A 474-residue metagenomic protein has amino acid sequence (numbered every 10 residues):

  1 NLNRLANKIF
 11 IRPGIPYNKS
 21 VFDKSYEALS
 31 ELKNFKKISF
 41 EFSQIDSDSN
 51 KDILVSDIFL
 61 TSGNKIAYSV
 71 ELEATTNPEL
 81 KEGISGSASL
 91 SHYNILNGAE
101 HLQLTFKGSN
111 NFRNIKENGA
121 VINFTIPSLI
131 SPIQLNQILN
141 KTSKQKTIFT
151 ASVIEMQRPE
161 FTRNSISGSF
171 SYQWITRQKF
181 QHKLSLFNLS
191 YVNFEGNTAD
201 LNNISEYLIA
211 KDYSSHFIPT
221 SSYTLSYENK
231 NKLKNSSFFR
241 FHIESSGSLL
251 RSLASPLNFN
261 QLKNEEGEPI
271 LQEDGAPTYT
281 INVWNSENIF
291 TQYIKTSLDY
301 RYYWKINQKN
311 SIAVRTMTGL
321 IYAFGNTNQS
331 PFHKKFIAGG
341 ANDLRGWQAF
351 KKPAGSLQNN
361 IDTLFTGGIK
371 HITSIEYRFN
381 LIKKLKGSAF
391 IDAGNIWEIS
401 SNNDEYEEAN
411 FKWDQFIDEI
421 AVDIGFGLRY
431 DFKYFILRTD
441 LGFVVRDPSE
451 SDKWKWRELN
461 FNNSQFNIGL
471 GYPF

Functional and structural regions predicted by a protein language model:
N1-A74, K107-F112, L139, I294-L298 (+1 more regions): Periplasmic polypeptide-binding modules associated with outer-membrane biogenesis and secretion
R12, S43-I45, T61, E73-N77 (+14 more regions): Outer-membrane beta-barrel pore domains and translocons
S20, K33, S49-K51, E79-G83 (+13 more regions): Transmembrane beta-barrel outer-membrane domains
L54, S311-F390, G394-D404: Extracytoplasmic gating/loop element in the C-terminal half of outer-membrane beta-barrel translocons and assembly
A67, I115-P127, S131-M317: Transmembrane beta-strand segments of outer-membrane beta-barrel domains in Gram-negative and organellar OMPs
A67-S69, P78-F124, S128-L135, K146: Outer-membrane beta-barrel translocator/receptor signature
E155-M156, E206-D212, I281-E287, N359-T363 (+2 more regions): Extracellular loop and loop/strand-boundary signature of outer-membrane beta-barrel proteins
Y430-F435, N460-F474: Outer-membrane beta-barrel "beta-signal"
